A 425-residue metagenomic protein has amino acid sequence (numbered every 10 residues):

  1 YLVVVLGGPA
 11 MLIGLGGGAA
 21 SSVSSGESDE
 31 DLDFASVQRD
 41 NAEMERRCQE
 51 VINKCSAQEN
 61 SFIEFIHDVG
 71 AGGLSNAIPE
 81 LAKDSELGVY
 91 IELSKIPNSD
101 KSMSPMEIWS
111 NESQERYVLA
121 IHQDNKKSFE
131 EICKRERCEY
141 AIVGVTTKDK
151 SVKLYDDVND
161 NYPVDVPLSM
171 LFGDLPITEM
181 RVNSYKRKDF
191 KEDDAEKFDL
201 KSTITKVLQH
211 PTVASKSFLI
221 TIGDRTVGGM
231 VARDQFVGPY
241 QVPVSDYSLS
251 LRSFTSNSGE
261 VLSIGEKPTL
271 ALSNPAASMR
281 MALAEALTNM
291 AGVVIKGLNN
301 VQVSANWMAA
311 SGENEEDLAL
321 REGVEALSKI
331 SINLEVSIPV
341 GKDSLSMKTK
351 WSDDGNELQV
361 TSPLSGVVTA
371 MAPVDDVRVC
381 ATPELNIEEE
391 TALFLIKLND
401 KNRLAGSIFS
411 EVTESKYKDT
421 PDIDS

Functional and structural regions predicted by a protein language model:
Y1-S425: Glycine/proline-enriched, intrinsically flexible loops and inter-domain linkers
